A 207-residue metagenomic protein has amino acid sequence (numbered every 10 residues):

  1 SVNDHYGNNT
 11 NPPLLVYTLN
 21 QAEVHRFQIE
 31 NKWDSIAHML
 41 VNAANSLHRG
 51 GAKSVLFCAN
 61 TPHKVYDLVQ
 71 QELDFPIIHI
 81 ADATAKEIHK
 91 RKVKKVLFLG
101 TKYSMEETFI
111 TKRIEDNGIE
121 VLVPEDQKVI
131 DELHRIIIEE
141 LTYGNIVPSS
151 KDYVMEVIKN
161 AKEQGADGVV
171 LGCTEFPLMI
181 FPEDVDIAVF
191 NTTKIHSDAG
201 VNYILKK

Functional and structural regions predicted by a protein language model:
S1-K207: Non-catalytic structural scaffold of enzyme domains
